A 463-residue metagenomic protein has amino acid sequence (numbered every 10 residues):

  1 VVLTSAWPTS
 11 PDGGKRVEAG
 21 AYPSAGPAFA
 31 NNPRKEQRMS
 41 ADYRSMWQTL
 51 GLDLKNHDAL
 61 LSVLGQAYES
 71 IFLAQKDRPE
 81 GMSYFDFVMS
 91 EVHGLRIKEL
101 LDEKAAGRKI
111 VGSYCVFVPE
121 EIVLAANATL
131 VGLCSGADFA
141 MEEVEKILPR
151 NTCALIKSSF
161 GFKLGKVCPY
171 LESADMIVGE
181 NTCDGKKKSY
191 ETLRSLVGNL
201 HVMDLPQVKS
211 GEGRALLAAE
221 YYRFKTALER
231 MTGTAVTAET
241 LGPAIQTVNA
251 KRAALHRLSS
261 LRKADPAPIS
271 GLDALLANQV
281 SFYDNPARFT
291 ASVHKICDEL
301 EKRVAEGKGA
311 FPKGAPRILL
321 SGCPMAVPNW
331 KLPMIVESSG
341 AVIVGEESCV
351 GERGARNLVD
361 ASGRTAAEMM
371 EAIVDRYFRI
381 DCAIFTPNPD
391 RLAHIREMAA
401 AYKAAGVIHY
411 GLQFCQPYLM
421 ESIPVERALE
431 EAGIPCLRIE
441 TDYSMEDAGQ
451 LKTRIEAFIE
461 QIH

Functional and structural regions predicted by a protein language model:
G26-R38: Short, Lys/Arg-enriched N-terminal segments with co-localized hydrophobic residues within the first ~10-30 amino acids
S40-K109, Y222, T226-I343, E347-A355 (+1 more regions): A charged, amphipathic alpha-helical module
M89-H93, L100-L101, A105-L164: An N-terminal, globular interaction/scaffold subdomain
A105, F117, I122-A137, M141-V144 (+2 more regions): Redox- and metal-dependent alpha/beta enzyme cores, enriched for Fe-S-associated oxidoreductases and cofactor-handling
N151-V167, A383-R396: Glycine-rich, highly charged phosphate/nucleotide-binding loops
F162-A227: Acidic/His-rich segments in extracytoplasmic proteins that coordinate ligands and/or metal ions
R391-G406, Y410-H463: TerminUS-proximal long segments
